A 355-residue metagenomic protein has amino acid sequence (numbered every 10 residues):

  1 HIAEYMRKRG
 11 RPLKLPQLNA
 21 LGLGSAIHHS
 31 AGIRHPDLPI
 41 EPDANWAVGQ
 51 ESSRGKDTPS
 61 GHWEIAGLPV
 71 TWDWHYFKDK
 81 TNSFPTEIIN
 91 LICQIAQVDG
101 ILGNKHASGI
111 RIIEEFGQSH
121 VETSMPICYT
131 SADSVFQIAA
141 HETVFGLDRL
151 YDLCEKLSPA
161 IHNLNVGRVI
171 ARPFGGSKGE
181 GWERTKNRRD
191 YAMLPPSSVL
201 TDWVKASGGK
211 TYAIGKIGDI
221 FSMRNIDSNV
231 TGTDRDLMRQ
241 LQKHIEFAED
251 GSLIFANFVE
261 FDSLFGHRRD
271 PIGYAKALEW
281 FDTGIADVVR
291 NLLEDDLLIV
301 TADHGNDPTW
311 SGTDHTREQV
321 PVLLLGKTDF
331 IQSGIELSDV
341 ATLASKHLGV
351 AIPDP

Functional and structural regions predicted by a protein language model:
H1-P355: Feature captures the catalytic ectodomains and active-site-proximal regions of enzymes that hydrolyze or transfer
